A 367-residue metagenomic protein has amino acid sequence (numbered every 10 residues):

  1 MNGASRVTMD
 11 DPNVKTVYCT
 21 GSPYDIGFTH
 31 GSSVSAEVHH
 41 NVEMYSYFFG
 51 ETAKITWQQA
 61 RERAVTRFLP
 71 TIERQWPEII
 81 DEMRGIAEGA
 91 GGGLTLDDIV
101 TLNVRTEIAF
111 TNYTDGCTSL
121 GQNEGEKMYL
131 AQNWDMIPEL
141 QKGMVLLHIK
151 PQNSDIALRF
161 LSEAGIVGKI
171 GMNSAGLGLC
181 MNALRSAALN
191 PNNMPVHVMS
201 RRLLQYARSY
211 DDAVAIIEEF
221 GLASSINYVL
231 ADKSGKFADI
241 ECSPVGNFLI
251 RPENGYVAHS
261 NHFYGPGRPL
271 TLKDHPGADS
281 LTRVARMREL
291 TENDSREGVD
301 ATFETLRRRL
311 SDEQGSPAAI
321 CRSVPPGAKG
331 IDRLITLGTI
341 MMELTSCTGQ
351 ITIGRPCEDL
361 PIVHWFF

Functional and structural regions predicted by a protein language model:
M1-D115, L204-N247, P252-F367: C-terminus-biased signal that marks the final domain/tail of proteins
L102-M199, L337-M341, G349-I351, E358: Internal mixed beta-strand/loop scaffold within catalytic domains of large alpha/beta enzymes
